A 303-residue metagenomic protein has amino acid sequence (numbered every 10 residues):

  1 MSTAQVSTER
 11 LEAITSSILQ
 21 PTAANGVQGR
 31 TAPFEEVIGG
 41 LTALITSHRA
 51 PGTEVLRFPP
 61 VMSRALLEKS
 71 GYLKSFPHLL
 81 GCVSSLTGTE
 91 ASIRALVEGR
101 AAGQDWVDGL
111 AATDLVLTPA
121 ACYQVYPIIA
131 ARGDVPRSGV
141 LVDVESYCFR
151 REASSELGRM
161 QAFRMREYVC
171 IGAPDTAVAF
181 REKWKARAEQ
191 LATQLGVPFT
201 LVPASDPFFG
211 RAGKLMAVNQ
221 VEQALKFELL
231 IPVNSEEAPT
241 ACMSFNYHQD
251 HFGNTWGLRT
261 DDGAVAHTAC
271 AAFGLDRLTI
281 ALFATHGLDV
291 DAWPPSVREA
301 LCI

Functional and structural regions predicted by a protein language model:
S2-I303: TRNA-recognition modules of translation machinery and tRNA-sensing kinases, especially anticodon-binding
